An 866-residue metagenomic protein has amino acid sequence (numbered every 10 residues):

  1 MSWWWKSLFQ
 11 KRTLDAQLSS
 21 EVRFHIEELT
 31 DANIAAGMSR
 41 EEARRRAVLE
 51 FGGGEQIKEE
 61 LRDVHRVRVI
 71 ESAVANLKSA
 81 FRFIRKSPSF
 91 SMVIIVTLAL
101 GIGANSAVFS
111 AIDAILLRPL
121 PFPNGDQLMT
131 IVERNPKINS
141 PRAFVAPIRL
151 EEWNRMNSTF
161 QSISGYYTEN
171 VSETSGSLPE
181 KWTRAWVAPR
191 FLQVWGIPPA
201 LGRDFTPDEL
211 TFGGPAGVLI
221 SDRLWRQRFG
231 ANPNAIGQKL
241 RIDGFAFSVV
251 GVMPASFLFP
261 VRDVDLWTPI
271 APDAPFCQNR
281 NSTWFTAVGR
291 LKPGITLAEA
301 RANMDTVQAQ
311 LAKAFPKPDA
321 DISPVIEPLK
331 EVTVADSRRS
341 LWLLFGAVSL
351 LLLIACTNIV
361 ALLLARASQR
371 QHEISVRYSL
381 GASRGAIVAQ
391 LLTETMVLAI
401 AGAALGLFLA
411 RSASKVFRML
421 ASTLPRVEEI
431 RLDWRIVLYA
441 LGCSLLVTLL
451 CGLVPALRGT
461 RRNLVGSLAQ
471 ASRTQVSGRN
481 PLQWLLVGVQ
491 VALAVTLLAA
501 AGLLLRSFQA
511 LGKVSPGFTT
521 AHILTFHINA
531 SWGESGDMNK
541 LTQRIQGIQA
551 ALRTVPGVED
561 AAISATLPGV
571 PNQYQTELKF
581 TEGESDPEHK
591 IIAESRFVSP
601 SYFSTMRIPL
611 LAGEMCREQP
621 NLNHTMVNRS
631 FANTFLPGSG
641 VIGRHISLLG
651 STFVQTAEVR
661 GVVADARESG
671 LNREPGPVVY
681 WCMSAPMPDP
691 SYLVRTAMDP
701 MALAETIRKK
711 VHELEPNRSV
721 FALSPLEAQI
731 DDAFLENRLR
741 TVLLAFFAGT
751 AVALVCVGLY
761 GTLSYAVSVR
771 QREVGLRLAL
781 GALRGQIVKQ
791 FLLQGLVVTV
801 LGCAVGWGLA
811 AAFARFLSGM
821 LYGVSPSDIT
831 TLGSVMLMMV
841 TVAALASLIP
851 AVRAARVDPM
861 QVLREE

Functional and structural regions predicted by a protein language model:
M1-V96, R290, V465-G478, G785 (+2 more regions): Negatively charged linear elements and acidic catalytic determinants
A47-V93, F122, S140, L178-K181 (+13 more regions): Membrane-helix entry/capping segments
L61-M92, L329-V334, L362-A389, T393 (+3 more regions): Alpha-helical transmembrane segments of integral membrane proteins
P88-I115, P119, I354-T357, A399 (+5 more regions): Short, strongly hydrophobic transmembrane alpha-helices
V108-E133, N157-T159, P198, P260-D263 (+7 more regions): Membrane-proximal juxtamembrane linkers immediately C-terminal to transmembrane helices
N170, R184-P207, P215-W342, K415 (+5 more regions): Mid-to-C-terminal secondary-structure elements that act as membrane-proximal/extracytoplasmic interface segments
A355-A399, G758-T799, C803, F816 (+3 more regions): Interfacial "coupling" helices/loops that link adjacent transmembrane helices in transporter permeases
V360, M396-L464, L503-R506, L793-R856: Small-residue-rich transmembrane alpha-helices
